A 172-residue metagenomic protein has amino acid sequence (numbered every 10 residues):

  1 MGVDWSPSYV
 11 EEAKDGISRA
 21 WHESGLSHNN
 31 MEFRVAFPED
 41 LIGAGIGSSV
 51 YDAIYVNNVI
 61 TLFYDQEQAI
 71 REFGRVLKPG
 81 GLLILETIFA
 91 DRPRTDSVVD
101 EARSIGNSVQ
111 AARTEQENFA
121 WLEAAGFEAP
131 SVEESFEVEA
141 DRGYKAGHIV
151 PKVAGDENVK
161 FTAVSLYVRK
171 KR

Functional and structural regions predicted by a protein language model:
M1-G43: Class I SAM-dependent methyltransferase SAM/SAH-binding core
E39-I54: A short acidic, Gly/Pro-enriched loop at the edge of an enzyme's catalytic core that lines a small-molecule cofactor
D52-D65: A short SAM/SAH-binding and catalytic strip from SAM-dependent methyltransferases
I60, I88-P93, E134-E139: Short "lid" loop at the C-terminus of a central beta-strand within the Rossmann-like core of SAM-dependent
E67-L82: A short glycine-rich, Lys/Arg-flanked "PGG" loop and its adjoining helix->strand segment in the class I
I88-V109: Short, glycine-/aromatic-enriched active-site segment of Class I SAM-dependent methyltransferases
Q110-G126: Short alpha-helix
A125-R172: C-terminal lobe and adjacent flexible extensions of AdoMet/dcAdoMet transferase-like proteins
